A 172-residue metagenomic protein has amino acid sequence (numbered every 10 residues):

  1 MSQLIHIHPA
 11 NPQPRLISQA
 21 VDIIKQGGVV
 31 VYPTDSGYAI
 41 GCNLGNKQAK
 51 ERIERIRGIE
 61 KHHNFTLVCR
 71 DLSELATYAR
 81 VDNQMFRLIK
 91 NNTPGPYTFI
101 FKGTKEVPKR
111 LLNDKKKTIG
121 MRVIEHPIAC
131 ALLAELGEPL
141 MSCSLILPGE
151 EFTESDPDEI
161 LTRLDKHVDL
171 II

Functional and structural regions predicted by a protein language model:
M1-I172: Active-site-adjacent structural elements in enzyme catalytic cores
